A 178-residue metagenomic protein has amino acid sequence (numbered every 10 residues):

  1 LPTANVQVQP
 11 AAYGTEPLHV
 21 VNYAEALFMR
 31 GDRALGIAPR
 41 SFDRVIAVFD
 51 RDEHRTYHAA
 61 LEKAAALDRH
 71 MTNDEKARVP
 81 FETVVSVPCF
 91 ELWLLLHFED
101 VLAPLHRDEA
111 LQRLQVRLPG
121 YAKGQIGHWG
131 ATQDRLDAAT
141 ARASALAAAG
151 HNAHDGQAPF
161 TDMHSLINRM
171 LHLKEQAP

Functional and structural regions predicted by a protein language model:
L1-A11, E25, R30-R44, R51-P178: C-terminal accessory helical subdomains adjacent to catalytic cores in phosphodiester- and nucleotide-handling enzymes
E16-A26: Charged, often glycine-rich, active-site loop that binds/positions anionic groups
